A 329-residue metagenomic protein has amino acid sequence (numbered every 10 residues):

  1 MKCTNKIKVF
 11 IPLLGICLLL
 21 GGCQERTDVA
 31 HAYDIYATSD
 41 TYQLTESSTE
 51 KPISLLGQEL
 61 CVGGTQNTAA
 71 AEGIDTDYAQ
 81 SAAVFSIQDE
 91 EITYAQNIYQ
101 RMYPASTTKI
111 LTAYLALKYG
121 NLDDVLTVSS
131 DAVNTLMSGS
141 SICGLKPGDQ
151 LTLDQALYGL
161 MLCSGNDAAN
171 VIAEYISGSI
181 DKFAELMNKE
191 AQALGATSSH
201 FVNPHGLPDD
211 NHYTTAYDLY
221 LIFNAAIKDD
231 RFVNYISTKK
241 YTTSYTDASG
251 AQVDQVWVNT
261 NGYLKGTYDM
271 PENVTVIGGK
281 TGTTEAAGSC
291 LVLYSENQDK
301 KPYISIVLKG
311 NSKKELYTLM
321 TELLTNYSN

Functional and structural regions predicted by a protein language model:
K2-I11: Bacterial N-terminal signal peptides that target proteins for export
F10-L14, T38, S47-E50, S54-L55 (+2 more regions): Low-complexity, intrinsically disordered regions enriched in charged/polar residues
L13-C17, G282: Hydrophobic alpha-helical membrane-embedded or membrane-associated segments
L18-G22: C-terminal motif of bacterial Sec signal peptides marking the signal peptidase cleavage site
C23-T27, H31, A196-T197, P208-Y213 (+1 more regions): Domain-terminus/edge residues, biased toward the C-terminal soluble/receptor-binding domains of extracytoplasmic
D28-Y217, A226-I227: Active-site-adjacent loops and short helices of periplasmic peptidoglycan-processing enzymes
